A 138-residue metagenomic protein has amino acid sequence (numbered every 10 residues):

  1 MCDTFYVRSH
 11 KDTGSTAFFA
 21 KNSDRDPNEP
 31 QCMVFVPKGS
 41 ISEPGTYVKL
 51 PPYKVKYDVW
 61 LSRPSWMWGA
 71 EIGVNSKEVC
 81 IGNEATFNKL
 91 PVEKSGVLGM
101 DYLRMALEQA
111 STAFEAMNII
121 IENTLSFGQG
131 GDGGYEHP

Functional and structural regions predicted by a protein language model:
M1-G99, I119-P138: A contiguous strand-loop segment
M100-D101, F114: A structural signal for well-ordered alpha-helical segments within the folded catalytic domains of diverse enzymes
Y102-Q109: Second-shell loop/turn segments in exported
Q109-M117: Short, charged, surface-exposed loops that flank catalytic or proteolytic processing sites
